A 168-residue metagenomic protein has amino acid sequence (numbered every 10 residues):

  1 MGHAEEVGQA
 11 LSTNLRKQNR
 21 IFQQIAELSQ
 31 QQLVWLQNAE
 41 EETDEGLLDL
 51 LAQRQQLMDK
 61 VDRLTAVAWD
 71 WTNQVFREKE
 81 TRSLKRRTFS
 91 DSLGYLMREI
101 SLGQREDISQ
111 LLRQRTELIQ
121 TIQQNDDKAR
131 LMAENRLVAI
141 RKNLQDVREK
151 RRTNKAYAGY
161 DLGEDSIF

Functional and structural regions predicted by a protein language model:
M1-R63: Long, hydrophobic N-terminal alpha-helical segment
L11, I25, L47-L48, E80 (+3 more regions): Helix-centric, low-specificity signal for extended rod-like, repetitive segments
L28, W35, A39-E42, L64 (+10 more regions): Hydrophobic stripe of amphipathic alpha-helices that form coiled-coil interfaces
Q56-T72, L118, I122-N125: Amphipathic alpha-helical coiled-coil segments
V67-I108: Carboxylate-rich helix-loop segments that flank metal/cofactor sites and access channels in metalloenzymes
L93-F168: Short terminal interaction segments
